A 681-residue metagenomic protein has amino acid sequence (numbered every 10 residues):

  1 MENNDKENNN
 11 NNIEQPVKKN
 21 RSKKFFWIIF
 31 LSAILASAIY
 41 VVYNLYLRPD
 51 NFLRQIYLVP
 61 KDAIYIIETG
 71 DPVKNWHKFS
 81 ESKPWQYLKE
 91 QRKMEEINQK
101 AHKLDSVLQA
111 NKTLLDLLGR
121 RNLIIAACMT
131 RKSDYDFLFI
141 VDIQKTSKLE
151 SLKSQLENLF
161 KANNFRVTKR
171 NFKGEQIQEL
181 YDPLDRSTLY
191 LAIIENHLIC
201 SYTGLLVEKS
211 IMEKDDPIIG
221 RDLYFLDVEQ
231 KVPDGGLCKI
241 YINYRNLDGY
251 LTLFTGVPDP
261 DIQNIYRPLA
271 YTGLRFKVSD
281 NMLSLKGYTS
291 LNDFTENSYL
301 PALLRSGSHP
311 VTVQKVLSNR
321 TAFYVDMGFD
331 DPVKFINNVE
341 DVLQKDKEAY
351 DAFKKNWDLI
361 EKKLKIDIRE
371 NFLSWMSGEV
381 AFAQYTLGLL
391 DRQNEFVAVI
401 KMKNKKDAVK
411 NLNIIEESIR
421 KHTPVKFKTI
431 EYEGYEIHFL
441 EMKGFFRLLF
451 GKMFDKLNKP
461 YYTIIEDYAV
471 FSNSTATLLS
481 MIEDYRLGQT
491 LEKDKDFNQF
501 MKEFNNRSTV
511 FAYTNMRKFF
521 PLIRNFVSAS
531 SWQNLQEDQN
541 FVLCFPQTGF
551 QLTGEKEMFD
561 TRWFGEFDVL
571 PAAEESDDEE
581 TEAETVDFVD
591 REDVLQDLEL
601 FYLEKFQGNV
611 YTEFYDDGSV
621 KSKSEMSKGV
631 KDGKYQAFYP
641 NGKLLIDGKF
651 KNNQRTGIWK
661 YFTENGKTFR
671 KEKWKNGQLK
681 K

Functional and structural regions predicted by a protein language model:
M1-K23: N-terminal Lys/Arg-rich, disordered targeting/topogenic segments
S22-E179, L226-L269, S284, Y288-E395 (+3 more regions): Structural boundary/hinge residues at secondary-structure and domain interfaces
Q86-R121, L159-M282, S306-V311, Y350-I366 (+1 more regions): An internal, short helix-loop-strand segment that often contains or flanks glycine-aspartate motifs
I143-K148, Y202-L206, M402-K406, S474-T477: Helix N-cap motif at beta-to-alpha junctions
I211-K214, Y288-S290, L300-L303, N338-E340 (+4 more regions): Composition- and surface-driven signal marking solvent-exposed, interaction-prone regions in large proteins
F396-I400: Ordered core of a single globular domain
C544-E575: C-terminal regions of mature proteins
F588-K681: Glycine/tyrosine- and acidic-biased, solvent-exposed loop/turn segments at the edges of beta-strands
